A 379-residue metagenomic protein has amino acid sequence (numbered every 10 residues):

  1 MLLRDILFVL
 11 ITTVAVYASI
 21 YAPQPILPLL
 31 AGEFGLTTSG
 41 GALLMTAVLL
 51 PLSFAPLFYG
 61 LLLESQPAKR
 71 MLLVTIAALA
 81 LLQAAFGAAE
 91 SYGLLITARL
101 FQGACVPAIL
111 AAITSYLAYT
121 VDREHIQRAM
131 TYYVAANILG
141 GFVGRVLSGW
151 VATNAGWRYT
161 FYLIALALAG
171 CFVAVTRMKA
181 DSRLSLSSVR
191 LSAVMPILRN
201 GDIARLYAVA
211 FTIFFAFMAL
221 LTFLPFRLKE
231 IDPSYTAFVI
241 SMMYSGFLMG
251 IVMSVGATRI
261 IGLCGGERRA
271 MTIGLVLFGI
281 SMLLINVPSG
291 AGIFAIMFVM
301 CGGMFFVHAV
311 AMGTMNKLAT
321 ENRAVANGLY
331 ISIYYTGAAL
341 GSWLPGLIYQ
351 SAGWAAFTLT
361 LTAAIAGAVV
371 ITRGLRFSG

Functional and structural regions predicted by a protein language model:
G35, P67, A88-L94, C105 (+2 more regions): Helix-breaking motifs and short loop linkers at transmembrane-helix boundaries and internal kinks in secondary membrane
F54-S91: Conserved MFS/SLC helix-loop-helix module at the cytosolic interface between two early adjacent transmembrane helices
A55-P67, M253-G266, Y349: Helix-to-loop junctions at the C-terminal end of transmembrane segments in multipass secondary transporters
A78, L82, G93-Q102, A291-V299: Paired small-residue
A98-N137: Cytoplasmic helix-loop-helix junction between adjacent transmembrane helices in 12-TM secondary transporters
R123-R177: Helix-loop-helix hairpin linking two adjacent transmembrane segments in secondary transporters
M178-Y207: Juxtamembrane intracellular "pre-TM" segments in multi-pass secondary transporters
E267-A311: C-terminal transmembrane helical hairpin of 12-TM major facilitator-type secondary transporters
